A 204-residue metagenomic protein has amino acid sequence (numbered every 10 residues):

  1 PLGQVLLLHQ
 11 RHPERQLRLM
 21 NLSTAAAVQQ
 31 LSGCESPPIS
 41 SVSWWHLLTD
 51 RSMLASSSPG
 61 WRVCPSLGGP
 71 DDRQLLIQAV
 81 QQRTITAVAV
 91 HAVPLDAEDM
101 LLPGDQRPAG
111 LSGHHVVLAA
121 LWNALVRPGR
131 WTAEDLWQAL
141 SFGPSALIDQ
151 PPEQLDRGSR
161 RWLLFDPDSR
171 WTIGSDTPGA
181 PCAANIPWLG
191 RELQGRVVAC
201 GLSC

Functional and structural regions predicted by a protein language model:
P1-V88: Histidine/acidic residue-rich metal-binding segments in metalloenzymes
L2-L6, Q10-P13, Q82, A87 (+1 more regions): His/Asp/Glu-enriched, well-ordered alpha-helical/loop segment that forms or immediately abuts the divalent-metal
L17, S41, H91, L121 (+1 more regions): Residue-level signal for inorganic ion chemistry
L19, R62-G68, W122-G129, V198: Short, well-ordered beta-strand elements within core beta-sheets of diverse protein domains
T24, W45, V93-L95, D168-R170: Short, glycine-/Ser/Thr-/acidic-enriched flexible segments
L54-R62, M100-R107, A180-C182: Short glycine/proline- and charge-enriched loop/turn segments that cap or connect secondary-structure elements
W61-D72, P108-S112, P187-L193: A short acidic, glycine-rich active-site loop that binds or catalyzes chemistry on phosphate/adenosine moieties
Q106, S159-C204: C-terminal cap of metal-dependent C-N hydrolases
